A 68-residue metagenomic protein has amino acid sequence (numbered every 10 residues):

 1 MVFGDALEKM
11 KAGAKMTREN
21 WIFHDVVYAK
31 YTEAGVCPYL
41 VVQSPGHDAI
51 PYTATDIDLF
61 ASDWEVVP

Functional and structural regions predicted by a protein language model:
M1-S44: Extended non-catalytic interaction/regulatory regions in multidomain proteins
S44-P68: Short, compact, well-ordered microdomains
